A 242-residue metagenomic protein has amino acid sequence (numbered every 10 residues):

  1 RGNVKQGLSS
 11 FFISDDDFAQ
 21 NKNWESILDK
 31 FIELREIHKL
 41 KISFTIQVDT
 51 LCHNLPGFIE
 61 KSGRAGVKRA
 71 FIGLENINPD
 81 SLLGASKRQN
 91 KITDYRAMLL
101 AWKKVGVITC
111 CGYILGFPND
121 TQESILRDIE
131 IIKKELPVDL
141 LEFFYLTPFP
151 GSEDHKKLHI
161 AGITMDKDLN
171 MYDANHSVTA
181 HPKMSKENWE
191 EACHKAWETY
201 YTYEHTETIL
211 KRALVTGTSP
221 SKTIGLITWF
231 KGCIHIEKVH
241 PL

Functional and structural regions predicted by a protein language model:
R1-C110, L115-F117: Conserved SAM/AdoMet-binding glycine-rich loop
K5-F11, V107, P137, L169-H176 (+1 more regions): Short acidic (Asp/Glu) and glycine-rich catalytic loops that position anionic groups and cofactors
F11, V105-I114, I131-L141, T202: Conserved beta-strand->loop/alpha-helix structural units within folded catalytic cores of enzymes with alpha/beta
S26, K30, A97, R127-I131 (+2 more regions): Alpha-helical elements of Rossmann-like donor-binding domains used by nucleotide-donor carbohydrate transfer enzymes
K30, R88-N90, D128-E130, L158-G162: Short, hinge-like loop/turn segments at secondary-structure boundaries
G57-K61, P118-E135: Catalytic cores of alpha/beta
T147-P148: AMP-binding (ANL) adenylation modules
E153-L158, K167-L242: Radical SAM enzyme core and accessory elements
